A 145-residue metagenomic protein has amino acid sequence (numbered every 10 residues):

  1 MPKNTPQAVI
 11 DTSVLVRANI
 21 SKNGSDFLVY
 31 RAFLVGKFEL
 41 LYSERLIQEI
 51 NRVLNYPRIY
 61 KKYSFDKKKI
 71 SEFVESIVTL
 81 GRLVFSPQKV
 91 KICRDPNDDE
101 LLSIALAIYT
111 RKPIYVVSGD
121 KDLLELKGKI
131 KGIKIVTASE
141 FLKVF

Functional and structural regions predicted by a protein language model:
M1-Y42: Short, well-structured N-terminal submotif of metal-dependent ribonuclease cores
V14-L15, L46, L101, D122-L123 (+1 more regions): Alpha-helix capping/helix-boundary segments
A18-N19, V53, K62, L126 (+1 more regions): Residues that scaffold the ATP/ADP-binding catalytic core of kinase and kinase-like folds
K22-S25, V29, N55-Y56, I130-I133: Short, glycine/charged-enriched secondary-structure capping and boundary segments
A32, I104-A107, L126-K127: Hydrophobic/aromatic ligand-binding patch that stacks against planar heteroaromatic rings of cofactors or nucleotides
A32-K89: PIN-domain endoribonuclease scaffold, especially VapC-family toxins
S76-V116, K121: Active-site neighborhoods of divalent-metal-dependent phosphate/nucleic-acid chemistry enzymes
T110-V117, K121-F145: Acidic, PIN/NYN-like endoribonuclease modules and their adjacent C-terminal/linker elements
